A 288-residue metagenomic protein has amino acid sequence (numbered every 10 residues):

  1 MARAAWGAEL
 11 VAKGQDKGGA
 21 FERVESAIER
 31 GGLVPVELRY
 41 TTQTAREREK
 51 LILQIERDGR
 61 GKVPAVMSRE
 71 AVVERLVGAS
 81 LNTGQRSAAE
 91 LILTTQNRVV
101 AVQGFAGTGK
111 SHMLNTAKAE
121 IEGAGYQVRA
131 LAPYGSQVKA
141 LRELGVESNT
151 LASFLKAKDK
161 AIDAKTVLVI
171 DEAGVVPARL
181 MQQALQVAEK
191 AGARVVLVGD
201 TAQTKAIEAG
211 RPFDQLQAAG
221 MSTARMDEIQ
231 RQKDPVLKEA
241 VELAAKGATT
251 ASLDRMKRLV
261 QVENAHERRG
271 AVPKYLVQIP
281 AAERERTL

Functional and structural regions predicted by a protein language model:
M1-E70: N-terminal accessory nucleic-acid engagement/regulatory domains that precede and modulate ATP-driven motor cores
L38-R46, A65-V66, G78-N82, G107-S111 (+4 more regions): Conserved phosphate/pyrophosphate-binding and hydrolysis machinery centered on Walker-type P-loop NTPases, extending
L51, G59-P64, S68, V72-E74 (+2 more regions): Conserved helicase motor core of P-loop NTPases
R57-V63, S87, V99-V102, S111: C-terminal effector modules of nucleic-acid-centric enzymes and ribosome-associated factors
G78-Q96: N-terminal pre-P-loop "Q-motif" helix
T95-V100, E285: Pre-Walker A (Motif I) flank of P-loop NTPase domains
V99-K257: ASCE P-loop NTPase helicase motor core
